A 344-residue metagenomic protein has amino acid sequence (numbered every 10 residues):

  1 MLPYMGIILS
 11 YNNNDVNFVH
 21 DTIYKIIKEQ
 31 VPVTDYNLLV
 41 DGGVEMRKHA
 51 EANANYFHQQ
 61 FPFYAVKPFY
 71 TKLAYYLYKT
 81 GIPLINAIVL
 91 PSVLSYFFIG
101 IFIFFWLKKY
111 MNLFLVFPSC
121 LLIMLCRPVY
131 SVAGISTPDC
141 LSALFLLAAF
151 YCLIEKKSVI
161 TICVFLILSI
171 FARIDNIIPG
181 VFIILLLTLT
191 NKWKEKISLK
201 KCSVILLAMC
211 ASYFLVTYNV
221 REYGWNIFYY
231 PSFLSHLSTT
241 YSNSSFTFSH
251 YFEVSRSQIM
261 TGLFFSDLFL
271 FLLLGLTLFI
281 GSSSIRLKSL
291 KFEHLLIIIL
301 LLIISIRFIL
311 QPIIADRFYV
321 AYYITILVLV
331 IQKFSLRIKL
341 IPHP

Functional and structural regions predicted by a protein language model:
N13-V66: Interfacial juxtamembrane loops and adjacent helix segments that form the catalytic/substrate-binding surfaces
Y56-P68, K72, T80-F98: Loop-to-helix entry region of an early transmembrane alpha helix in multi-pass inner-membrane enzymes
N86-A87, I103-L125, L144: Transmembrane-helix signature of polytopic, membrane-embedded enzymes that assemble or transfer cell-envelope glycans
F102, L141-V164, T325-L329: Specific aromatic-rich, kink-prone transmembrane helix
S131-L141, A315-D316: Short acidic/glycine- and proline-prone juxtamembrane loop motifs at membrane-interface regions of multi-pass membrane
C152, I160-I174, G180-L185: Membrane-interface alpha helices of multi-pass inner-membrane proteins
K194-C202, T277-I298: Membrane-interface helix-loop-helix junctions at transmembrane boundaries of multi-pass membrane enzymes, predominantly
T261-L290, I303-I304, V330: Hydrophobic, aromatic-rich transmembrane alpha-helices and their immediate juxtamembrane boundary segments
